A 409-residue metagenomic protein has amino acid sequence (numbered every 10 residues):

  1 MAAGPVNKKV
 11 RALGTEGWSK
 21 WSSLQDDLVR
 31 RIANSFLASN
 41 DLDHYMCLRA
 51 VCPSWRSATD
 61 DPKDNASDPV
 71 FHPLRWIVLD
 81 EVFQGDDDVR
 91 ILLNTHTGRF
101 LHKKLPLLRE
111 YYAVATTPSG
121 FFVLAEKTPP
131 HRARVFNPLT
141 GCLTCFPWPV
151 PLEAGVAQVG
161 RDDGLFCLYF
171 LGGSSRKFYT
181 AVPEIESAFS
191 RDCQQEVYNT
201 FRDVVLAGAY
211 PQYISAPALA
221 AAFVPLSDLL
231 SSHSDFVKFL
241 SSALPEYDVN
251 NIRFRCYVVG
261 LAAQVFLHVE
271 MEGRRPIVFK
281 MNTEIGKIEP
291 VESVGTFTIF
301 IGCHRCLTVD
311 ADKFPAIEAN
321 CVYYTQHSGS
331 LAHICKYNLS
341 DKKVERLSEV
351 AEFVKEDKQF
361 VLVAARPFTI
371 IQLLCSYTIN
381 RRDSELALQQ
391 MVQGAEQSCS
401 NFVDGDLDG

Functional and structural regions predicted by a protein language model:
M1-L24, R31, Q389-G409: CRL adaptor-proximal regions
A12-S23, L42-Y45, L79, R191: A detector of helix-start/N-cap boundary segments at the beginnings of structured domains
D26, R30, D43-D64: Short helix-loop-helix/strand-helix junction enriched in hydrophobic and basic residues
A66-P69, A113-T117, L152-G164, R202-G208 (+4 more regions): Structural signature of eukaryotic scaffold interfaces centered on beta-propeller domains
Q84, P129, E272-R274, S328-L331: Short glycine/acidic-enriched loop and turn motifs that connect beta-strands
L92-L108: A short helix->beta-strand "capping" segment at the edge of beta-propeller domains
K104-P276: A sequence/structural signal of beta-propeller blade repeats
G286-Y337, K342-I379: A surface-exposed beta-alpha-beta supersecondary segment
